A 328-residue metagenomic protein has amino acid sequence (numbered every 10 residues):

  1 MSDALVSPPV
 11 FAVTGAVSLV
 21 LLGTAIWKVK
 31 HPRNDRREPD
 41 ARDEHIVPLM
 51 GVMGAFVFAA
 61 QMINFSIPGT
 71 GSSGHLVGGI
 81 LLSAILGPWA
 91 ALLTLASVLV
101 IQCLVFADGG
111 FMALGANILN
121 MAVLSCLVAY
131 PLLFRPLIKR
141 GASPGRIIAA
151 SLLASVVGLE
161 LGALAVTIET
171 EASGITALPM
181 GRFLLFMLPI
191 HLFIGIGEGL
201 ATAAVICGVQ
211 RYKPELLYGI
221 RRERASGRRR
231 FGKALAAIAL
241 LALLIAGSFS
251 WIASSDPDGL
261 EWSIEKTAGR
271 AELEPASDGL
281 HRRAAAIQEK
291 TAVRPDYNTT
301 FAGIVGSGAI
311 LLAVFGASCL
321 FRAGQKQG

Functional and structural regions predicted by a protein language model:
M1-A12, A41-D43, T70-S72, S83 (+4 more regions): Interfacial loop-to-helix junctions that mark the boundaries of transmembrane helices in multi-pass membrane
M1-L5, A285-A317: Individual transmembrane alpha-helix segments
A4-L82: Hydrophobic transmembrane alpha-helices
T14-W27, F56-Q61, L127-P131, S155-T167 (+3 more regions): Hydrophobic core segments of alpha-helical transmembrane domains in multi-pass membrane transport and ion-translocation
Q61, F65-C126: Alpha-helical membrane segments and adjacent membrane-interface helices in multi-pass membrane proteins
M121-G162: Short helix-perturbing small/polar motifs within transmembrane alpha-helices
A150-S155, V166-R229, K233: Glycine-rich ThDP/TPP pyrophosphate-binding loop and its adjacent helix/strand module within ThDP-dependent enzymes
L241-A292: Aromatic-rich transmembrane-lumenal/periplasmic boundary elements in polytopic membrane proteins
